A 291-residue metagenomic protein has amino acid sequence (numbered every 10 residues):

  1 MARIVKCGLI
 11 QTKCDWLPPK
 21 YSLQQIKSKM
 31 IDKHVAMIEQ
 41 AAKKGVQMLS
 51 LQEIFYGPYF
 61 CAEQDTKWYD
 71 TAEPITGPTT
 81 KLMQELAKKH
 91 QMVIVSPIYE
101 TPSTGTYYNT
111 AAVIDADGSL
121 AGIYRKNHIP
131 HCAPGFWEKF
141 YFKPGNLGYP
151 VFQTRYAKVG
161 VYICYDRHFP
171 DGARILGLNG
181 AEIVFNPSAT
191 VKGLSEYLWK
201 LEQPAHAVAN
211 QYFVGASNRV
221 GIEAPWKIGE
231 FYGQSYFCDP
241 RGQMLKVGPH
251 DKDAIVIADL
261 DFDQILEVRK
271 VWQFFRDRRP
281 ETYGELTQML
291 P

Functional and structural regions predicted by a protein language model:
M1-W16: Short beta-strand segments enriched in small/hydrophobic residues
C7, V113-A121, C238-P249: Short, glycine-anchored, charge-dense loop/turn motifs used at functional sites
D15-S28, W137-E138: Acidic/histidine-rich helix-loop elements that form or flank divalent-metal/phosphate-binding sites at the catalytic
Q24-D117, I123, T190-A205, A209-N210: Cys-nucleophile CN-hydrolase/nitrilase-fold catalytic domain and related Cys-dependent amidase chemistry that acts on
I75, E85, T101-E182, K192-A205 (+1 more regions): Active-site catalytic loop in hydrolytic enzyme cores
I75-V95, K158, C164-V256: CN hydrolase (nitrilase-like) catalytic-core segments centered on the catalytic cysteine and neighboring Lys/Glu
S96-I98, T110-V113, P150-F152, S235-F237 (+1 more regions): Short beta-strand scaffold segments in enzyme catalytic cores
D263-P291: A conserved C-terminal secondary-structure "cap"
